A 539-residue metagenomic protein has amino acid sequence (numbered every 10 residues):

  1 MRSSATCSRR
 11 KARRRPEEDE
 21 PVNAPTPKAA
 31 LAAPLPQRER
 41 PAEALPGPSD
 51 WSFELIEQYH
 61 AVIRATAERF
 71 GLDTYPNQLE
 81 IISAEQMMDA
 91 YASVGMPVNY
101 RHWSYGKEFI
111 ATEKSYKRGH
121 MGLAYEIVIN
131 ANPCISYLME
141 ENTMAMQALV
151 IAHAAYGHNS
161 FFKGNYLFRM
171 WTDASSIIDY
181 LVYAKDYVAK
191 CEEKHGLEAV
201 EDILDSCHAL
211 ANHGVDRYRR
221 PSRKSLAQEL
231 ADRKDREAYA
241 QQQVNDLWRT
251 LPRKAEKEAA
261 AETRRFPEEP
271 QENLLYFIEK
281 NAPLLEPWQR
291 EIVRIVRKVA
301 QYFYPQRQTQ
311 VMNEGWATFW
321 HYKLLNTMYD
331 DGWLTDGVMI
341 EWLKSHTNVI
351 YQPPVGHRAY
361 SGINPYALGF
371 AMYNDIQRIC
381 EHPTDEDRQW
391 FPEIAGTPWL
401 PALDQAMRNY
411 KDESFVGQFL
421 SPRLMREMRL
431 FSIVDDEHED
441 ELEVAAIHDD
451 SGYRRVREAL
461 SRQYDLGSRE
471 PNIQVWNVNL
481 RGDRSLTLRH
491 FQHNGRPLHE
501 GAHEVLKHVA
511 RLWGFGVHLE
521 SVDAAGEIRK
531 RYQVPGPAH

Functional and structural regions predicted by a protein language model:
R40-E43, E54-C134, W248-L285, L519 (+1 more regions): Auxiliary, metal-adjacent structural segments of Zn-dependent hydrolase domains
W103-N130, K185-Y239, Q243: N-terminal accessory alpha/beta regions
C134, E141, A145, F161 (+1 more regions): Non-catalytic terminal regions of proteins
C134-V150, P305-T309: Short pre-active-site segment immediately N-terminal to the catalytic Zn-binding motif
I151-S160, W316: Active-site His/Glu-centered metal-binding helix of metallohydrolases
F161-S225, E314, T318-G332, K344-V355: Post-HExxH zinc-binding segment in Zn-dependent metallohydrolases
E262-S361, P365-Y366, F370: Long, internal scaffold/assembly segments composed of regular secondary structure
